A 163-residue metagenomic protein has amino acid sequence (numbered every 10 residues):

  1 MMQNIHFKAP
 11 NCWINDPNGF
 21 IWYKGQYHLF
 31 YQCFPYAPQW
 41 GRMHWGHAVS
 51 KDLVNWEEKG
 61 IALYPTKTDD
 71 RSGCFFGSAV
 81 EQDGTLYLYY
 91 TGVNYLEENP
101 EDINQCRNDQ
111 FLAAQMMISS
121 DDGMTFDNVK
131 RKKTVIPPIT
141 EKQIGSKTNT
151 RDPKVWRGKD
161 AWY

Functional and structural regions predicted by a protein language model:
M1-Y163: Beta-rich carbohydrate-recognition and catalytic domains
